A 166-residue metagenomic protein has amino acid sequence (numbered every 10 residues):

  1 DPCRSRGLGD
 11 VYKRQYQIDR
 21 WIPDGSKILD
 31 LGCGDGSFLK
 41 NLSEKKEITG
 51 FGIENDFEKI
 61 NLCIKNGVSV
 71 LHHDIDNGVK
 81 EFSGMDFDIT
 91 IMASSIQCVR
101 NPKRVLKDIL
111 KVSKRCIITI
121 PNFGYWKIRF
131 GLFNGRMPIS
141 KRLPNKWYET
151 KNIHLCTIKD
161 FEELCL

Functional and structural regions predicted by a protein language model:
D1-Y12: Single conserved hydrophobic/aromatic residue that forms the stacking wall/gate of nucleotide- or nucleobase-binding
K13-G25: Conserved alpha-helix/loop element of class I SAM-dependent methyltransferases that forms part of the SAM/SAH-binding
G32-G34: Class I SAM-dependent methyltransferase "Motif I" SAM/SAH-binding loop
G36-K40: Glycine-rich SAM-binding Motif I of class I
N41-G78: Class I SAM-dependent methyltransferase SAM/SAH-binding core
G78-G84: Short conserved loop adjoining the S-adenosyl-L-methionine
I89-R100: A short SAM/SAH-binding and catalytic strip from SAM-dependent methyltransferases
K103-K111, R115-L166: S-adenosyl-L-methionine-dependent methyltransferase catalytic module, highlighting the catalytic core
